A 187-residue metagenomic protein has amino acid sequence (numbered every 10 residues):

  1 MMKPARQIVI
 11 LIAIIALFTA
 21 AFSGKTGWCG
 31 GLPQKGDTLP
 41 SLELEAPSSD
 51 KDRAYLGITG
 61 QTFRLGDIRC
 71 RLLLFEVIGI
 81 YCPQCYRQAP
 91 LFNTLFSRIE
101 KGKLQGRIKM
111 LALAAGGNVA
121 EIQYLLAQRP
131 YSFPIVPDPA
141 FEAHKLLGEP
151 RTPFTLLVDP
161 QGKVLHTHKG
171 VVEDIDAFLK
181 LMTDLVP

Functional and structural regions predicted by a protein language model:
M2-I12: Bacterial N-terminal signal peptides that target proteins for export
L11-A20: Bacterial N-terminal signal peptides
A20-A54: N-proximal helix/coil linker or "cap" segments that precede and/or mark the start of modular domains
L44-L73: A short beta-strand-turn-helix
R69, V77-T94: Conserved redox-active cysteine motifs that mediate thiol-disulfide chemistry, especially di-cysteine Cys-X(1-2)-Cys
L74-F75, M110: Hydrophobic beta-strand anchors of alpha/beta hydrolase catalytic cores
Y86-R129, E142-H144: Structural microenvironment flanking redox-active thiols in thiol-disulfide oxidoreductases
L125-Y131, P139-T183: Thiol/disulfide oxidoreductase modules built on the thioredoxin-like
